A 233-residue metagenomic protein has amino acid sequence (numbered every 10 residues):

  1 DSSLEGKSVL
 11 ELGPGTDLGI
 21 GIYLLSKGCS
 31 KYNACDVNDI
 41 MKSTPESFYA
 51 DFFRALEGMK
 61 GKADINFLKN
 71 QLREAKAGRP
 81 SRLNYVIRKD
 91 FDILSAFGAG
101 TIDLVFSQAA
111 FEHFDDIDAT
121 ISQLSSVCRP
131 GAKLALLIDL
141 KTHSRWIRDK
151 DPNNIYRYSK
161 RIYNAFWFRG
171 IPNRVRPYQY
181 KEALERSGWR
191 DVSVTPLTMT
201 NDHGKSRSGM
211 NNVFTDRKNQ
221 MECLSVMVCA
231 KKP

Functional and structural regions predicted by a protein language model:
L4-T16: Conserved class I S-adenosyl-L-methionine
G19-I93: Class I SAM-dependent methyltransferase SAM/SAH-binding core
F91-V105: A short acidic, Gly/Pro-enriched loop at the edge of an enzyme's catalytic core that lines a small-molecule cofactor
D103-D115: A short SAM/SAH-binding and catalytic strip from SAM-dependent methyltransferases
D118-K133: A short glycine-rich, Lys/Arg-flanked "PGG" loop and its adjoining helix->strand segment in the class I
K133-K160: Conserved class I S-adenosyl-L-methionine
K160-Q179: Acceptor-substrate binding/catalytic loop of class I
E182-R186, R190-P233: A C-terminal cap/extension of S-adenosyl-L-methionine-dependent methyltransferases that defines the acceptor-substrate
